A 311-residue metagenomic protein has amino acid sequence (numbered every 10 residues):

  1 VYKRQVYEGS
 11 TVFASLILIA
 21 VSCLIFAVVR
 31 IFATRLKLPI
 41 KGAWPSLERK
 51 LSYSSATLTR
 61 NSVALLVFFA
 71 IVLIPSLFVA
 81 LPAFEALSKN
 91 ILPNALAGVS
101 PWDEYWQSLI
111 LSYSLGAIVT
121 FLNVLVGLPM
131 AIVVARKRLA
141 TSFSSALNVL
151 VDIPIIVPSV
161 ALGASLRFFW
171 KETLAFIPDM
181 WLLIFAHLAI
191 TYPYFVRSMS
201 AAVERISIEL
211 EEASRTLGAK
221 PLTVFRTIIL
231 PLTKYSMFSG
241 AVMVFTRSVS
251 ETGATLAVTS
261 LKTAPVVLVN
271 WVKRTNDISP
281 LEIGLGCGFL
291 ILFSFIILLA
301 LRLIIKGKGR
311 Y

Functional and structural regions predicted by a protein language model:
K3-C23, K89, T255-R302, G307: Interhelical loop and adjacent transmembrane-helix boundary motif in polytopic membrane transport permeases
K3-S10, E48-R60, L77-L122, V133 (+2 more regions): Periplasmic/extracellular loop-to-transmembrane helix junction in inner-membrane transport proteins
T11, L109, V134, I153 (+2 more regions): Short hydrophobic faces within alpha-helices
V28, F32, I74-F84, F121 (+8 more regions): Membrane-embedded alpha-helices of multi-pass transport/permease systems
V28-V67, L139, L301-Y311: Transmembrane alpha-helical segments of polytopic membrane transport and secretion proteins
P45-K50, N94, T141-S144, V160-I190 (+2 more regions): Membrane-interfacial helix termini and adjacent extracytoplasmic/periplasmic loops of multi-pass transporters
S46, K50, A56-A64, P129-L166: Cytoplasmic-entry segments and transmembrane alpha-helices of multi-pass inner-membrane transporters
S62-A70, L188, V196-M199, I206-S207 (+2 more regions): Transmembrane alpha-helices
